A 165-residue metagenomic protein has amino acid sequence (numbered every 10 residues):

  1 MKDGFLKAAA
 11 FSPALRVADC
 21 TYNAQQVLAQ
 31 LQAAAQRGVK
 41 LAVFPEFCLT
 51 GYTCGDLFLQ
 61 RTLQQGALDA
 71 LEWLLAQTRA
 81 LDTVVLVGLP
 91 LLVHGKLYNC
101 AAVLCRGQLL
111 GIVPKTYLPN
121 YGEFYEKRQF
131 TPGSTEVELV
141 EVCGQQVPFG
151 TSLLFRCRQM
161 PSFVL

Functional and structural regions predicted by a protein language model:
M1-L165: Enzyme catalytic cores with a strong preference for nitrogen-chemistry domains
